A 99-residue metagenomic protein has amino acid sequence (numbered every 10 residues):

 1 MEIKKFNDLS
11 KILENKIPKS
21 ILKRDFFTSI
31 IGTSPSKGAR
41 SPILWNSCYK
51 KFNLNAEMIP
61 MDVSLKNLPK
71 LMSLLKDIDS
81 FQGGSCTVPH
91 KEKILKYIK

Functional and structural regions predicted by a protein language model:
M1-S20: Short N-terminal or domain-adjacent regulatory/targeting segments
K23-K99: Phosphate/diphosphate ligand-binding glycine-rich loop within oxidoreductases
